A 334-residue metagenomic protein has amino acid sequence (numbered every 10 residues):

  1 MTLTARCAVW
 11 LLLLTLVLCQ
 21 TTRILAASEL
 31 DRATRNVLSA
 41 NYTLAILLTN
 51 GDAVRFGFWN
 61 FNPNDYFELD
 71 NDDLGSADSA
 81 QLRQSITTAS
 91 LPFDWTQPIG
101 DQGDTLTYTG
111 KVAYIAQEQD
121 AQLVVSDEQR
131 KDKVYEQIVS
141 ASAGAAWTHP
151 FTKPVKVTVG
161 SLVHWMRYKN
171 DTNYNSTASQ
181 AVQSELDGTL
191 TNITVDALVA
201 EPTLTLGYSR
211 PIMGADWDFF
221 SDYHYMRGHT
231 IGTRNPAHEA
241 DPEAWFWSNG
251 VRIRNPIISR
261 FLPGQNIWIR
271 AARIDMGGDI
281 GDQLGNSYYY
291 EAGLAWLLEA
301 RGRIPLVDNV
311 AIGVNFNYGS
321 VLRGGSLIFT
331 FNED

Functional and structural regions predicted by a protein language model:
M1-L11: Bacterial N-terminal signal peptides that target proteins for export
V9-C19: Bacterial N-terminal signal peptides
A26-V125: Short glycine/proline- and aromatic-enriched beta-strand/turn motifs that initiate or cap beta-hairpins
R32-L38, Q97-F246, D275-G277, L284-S287: Outer-membrane pore/translocation modules
G57-N64, G100-K111, K156-G160, D216-F220 (+4 more regions): Residue-level detector of the transmembrane beta-barrel scaffold of outer-membrane proteins
Q84-P92, I138-S142, A197-T203, F246-G250 (+3 more regions): Transmembrane beta-barrel architecture of outer-membrane proteins
D94-G100, A146-T152, T205-M213, R252-R260 (+2 more regions): Structural signature of outer-membrane beta-barrel channels/translocons
I231-D334: Outer membrane beta-barrel transmembrane domains
